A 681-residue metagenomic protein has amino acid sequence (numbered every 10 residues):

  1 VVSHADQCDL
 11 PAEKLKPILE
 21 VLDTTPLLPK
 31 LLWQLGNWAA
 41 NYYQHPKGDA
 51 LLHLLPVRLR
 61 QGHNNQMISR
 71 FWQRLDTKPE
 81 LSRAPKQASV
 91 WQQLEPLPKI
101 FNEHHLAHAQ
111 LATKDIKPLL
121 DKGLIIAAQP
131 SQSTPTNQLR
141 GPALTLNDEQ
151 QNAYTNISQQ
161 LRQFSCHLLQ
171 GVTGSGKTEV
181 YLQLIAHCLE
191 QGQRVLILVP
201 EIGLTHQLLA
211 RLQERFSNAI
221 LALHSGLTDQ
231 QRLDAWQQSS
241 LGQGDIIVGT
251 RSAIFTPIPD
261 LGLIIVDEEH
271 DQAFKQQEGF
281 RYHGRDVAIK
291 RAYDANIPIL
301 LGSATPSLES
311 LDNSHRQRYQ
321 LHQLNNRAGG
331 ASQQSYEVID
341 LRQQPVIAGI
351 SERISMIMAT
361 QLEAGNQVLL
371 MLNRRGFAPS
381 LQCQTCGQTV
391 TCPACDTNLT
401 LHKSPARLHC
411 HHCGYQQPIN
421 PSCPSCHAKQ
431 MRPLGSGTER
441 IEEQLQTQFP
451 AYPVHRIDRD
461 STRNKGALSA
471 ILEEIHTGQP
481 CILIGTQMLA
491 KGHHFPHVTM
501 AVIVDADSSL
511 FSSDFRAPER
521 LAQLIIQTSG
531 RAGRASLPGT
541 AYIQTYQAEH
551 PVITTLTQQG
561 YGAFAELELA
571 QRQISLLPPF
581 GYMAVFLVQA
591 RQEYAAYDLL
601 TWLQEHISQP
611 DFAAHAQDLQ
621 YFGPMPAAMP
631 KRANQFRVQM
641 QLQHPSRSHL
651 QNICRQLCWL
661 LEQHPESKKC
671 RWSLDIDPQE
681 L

Functional and structural regions predicted by a protein language model:
V1-L27, L408-H411, C426-R459, L472 (+2 more regions): Conserved nucleotide-binding/hydrolysis modules and their immediate coupling elements across P-loop/ASCE NTPase motors
V1-S303, H315-A331, Q641-Q643, S648-L681: Accessory, non-ATPase domains that flank or precede helicase/AAA+ motor cores in DNA-metabolism machines
P56-L81, E337, R342, Q448 (+4 more regions): Accessory helical-bundle/CTD segments and flexible terminal tails appended to RecA-like ATPase motors
Q193-L208, M358-Q384, M431-E442, D458 (+1 more regions): Conserved strand-helix element at the start of the C-terminal RecA-like helicase core
L196, F216-L227, P393-A394, T400 (+3 more regions): Conserved RecA-like helicase motor-core motifs
V199-L204, L221-D234, G249-F255, R375 (+5 more regions): Conserved helicase motor
K290-R291, P298-L301, S307-Q384: Conserved interdomain linker/interface between the two RecA-like ATPase lobes of SF2 helicase motors
I354, E363-Q448: Cys/His-rich short segments
